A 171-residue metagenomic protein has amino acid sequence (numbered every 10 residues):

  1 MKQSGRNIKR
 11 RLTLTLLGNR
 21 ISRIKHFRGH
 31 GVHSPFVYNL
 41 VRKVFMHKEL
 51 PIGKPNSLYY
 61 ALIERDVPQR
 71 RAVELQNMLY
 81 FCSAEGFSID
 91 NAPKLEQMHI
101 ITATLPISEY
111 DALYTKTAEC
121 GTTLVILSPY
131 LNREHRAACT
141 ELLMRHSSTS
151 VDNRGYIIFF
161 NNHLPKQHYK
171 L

Functional and structural regions predicted by a protein language model:
M1-C120, Y130-L171: A short alpha-helical cap/connector motif
L124-L127: Short beta-strand/loop segment that forms part of the nucleotide-sugar
